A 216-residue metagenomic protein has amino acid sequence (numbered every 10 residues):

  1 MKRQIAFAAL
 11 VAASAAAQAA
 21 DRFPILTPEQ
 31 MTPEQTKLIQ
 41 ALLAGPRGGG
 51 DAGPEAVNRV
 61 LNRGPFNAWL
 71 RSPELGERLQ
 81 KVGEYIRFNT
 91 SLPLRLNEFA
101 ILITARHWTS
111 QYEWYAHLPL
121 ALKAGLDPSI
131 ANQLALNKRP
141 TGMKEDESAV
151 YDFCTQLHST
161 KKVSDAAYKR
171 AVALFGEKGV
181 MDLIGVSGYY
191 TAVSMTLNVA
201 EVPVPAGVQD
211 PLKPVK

Functional and structural regions predicted by a protein language model:
M1-A6: Bacterial N-terminal signal peptides that target proteins for export
A12-A16: N-terminal signal peptide c-region/cleavage motif recognized by signal peptidases
Q18-K216: Hydrophobic alpha-helical segments
